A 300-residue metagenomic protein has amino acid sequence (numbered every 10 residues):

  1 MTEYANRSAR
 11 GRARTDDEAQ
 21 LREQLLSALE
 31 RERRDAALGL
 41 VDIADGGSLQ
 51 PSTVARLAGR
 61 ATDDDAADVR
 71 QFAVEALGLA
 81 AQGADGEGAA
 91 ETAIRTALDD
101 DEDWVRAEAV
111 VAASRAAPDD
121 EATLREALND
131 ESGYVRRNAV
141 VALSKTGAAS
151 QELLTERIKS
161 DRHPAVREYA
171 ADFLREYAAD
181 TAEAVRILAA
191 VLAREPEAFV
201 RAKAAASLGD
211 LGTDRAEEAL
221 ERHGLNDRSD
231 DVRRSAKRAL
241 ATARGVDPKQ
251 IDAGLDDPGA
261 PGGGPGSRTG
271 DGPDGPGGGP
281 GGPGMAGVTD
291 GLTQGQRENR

Functional and structural regions predicted by a protein language model:
M1-A13, R31-S48, D68-D85, W104-P118 (+6 more regions): Structural detector for internal amphipathic alpha-helices that build alpha-solenoid repeat scaffolds
M1-L79, N226, R233-R300: N-terminal alpha-helical scaffold/docking segments in eukaryotic complex subunits
R12-L25, D45-D63, Q82-D99, A117-N129 (+4 more regions): Amphipathic alpha-helical scaffolding segments comprising HEAT/armadillo-like alpha-solenoid repeats
A28-E30, D65-A66, D101-E102, E131-S132 (+3 more regions): Short inter-helical turns and helix N-cap capping residues of alpha-solenoid HEAT/ARM repeat scaffolds
G59, R136, R162-V166, Y177 (+6 more regions): Short amphipathic alpha-helical patches
T92-L98, D103, A107, R137 (+1 more regions): Extended, compositionally biased low-complexity polar/Lys-Gly-rich tracts and adjacent boundary/linker regions are
